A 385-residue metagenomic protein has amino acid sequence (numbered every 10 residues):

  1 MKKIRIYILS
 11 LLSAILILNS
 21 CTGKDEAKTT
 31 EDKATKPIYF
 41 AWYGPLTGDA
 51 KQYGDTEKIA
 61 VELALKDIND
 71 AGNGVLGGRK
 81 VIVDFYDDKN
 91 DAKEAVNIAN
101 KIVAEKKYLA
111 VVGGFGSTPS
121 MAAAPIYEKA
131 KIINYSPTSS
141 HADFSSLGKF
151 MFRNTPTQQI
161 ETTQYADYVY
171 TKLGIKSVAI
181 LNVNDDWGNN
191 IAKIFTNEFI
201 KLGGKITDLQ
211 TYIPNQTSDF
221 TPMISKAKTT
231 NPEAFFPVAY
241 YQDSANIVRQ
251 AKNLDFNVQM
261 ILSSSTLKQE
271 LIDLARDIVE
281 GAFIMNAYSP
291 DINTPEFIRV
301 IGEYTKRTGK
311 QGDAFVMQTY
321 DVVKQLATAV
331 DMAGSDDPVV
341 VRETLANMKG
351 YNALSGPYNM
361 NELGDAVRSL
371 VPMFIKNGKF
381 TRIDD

Functional and structural regions predicted by a protein language model:
M1-Y39, D70: Short, low-complexity disordered leader/linker segments with a strong preference for bacterial N-terminal type II
K24-T30, T35-P37, Q52-I59, A71-S145 (+3 more regions): Beta-alpha junction/loop-to-helix N-cap segments that form part of ligand/metal-binding clefts
I38-E62, Y86-A92, F115-T118, L181-N189 (+3 more regions): Extracytoplasmic "Venus flytrap"
Y53-A71, E94, N134, E161-Q164 (+2 more regions): Short, solvent-exposed amphipathic alpha-helices that sit in or adjacent to ligand/effector-binding or catalytic
N97, H141-D143, K149-L254, P290-R299 (+1 more regions): Extracellular/periplasmic Venus flytrap/periplasmic-binding protein
I102-F115, Y135-P137, S177-N182, N231-Y241 (+3 more regions): Periplasmic-binding protein-like
V248-Y320, F374-R382: Extracellular/periplasmic periplasmic-binding protein-like sensory domains
K306-V316, A327-K379: Segments of small-molecule ligand-sensing domains
